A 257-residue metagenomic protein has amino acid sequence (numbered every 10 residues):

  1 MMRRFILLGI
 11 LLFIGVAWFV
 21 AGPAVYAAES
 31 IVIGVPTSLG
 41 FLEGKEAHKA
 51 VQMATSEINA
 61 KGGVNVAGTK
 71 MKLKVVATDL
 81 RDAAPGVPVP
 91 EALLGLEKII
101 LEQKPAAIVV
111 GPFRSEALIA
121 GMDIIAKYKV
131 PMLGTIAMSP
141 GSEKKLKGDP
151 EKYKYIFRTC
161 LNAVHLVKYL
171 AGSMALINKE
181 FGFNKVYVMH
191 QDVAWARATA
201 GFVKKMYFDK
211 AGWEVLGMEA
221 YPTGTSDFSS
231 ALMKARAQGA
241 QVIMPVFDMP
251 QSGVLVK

Functional and structural regions predicted by a protein language model:
M1-I10: Bacterial N-terminal signal peptides that target proteins for export
G9-A21: Bacterial N-terminal signal peptides
F19, V25-E29: Boundary at the C-terminal end of the N-terminal hydrophobic targeting segment
A28, E43-K49, V64-K147, T159 (+2 more regions): Beta-alpha junction/loop-to-helix N-cap segments that form part of ligand/metal-binding clefts
E29-E57, P112, K185-H190: Short beta-strand segments enriched in small/hydrophobic residues
G44-V66, G201-F208: Short, polar/charged alpha-helical segment
P105-M218: Extracytoplasmic ligand/sensor domains, especially the bilobed periplasmic-binding protein
A120-K129, A200-K257: Extracellular/periplasmic bilobed ligand-binding domains
